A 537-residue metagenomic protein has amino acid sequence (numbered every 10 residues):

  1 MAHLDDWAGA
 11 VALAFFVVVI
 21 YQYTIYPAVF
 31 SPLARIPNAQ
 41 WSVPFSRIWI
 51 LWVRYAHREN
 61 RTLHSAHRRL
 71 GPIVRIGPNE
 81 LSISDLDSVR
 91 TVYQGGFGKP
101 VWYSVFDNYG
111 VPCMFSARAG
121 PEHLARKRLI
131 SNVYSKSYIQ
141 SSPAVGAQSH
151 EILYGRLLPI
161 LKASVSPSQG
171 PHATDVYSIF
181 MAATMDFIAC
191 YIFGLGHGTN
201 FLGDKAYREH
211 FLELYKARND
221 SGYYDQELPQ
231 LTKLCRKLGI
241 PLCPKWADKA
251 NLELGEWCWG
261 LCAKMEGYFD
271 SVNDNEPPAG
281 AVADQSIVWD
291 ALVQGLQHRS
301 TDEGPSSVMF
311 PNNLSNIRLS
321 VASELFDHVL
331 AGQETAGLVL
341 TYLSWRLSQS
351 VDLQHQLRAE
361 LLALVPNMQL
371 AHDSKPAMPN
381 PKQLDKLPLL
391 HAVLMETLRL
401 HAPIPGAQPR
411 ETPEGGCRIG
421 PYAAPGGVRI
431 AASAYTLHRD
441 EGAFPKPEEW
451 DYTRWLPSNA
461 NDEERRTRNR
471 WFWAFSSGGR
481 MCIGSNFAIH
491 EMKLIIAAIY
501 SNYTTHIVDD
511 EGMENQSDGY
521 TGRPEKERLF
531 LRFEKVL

Functional and structural regions predicted by a protein language model:
A2-A125, H150-I152, A163, A183 (+5 more regions): N-terminal membrane-proximal hinge/A-helix region immediately C-terminal to the signal-anchor transmembrane segment
R68, P72-V74, P379-E396, A407-A431 (+1 more regions): Cytochrome P450 C-terminal beta-domain/meander region
P100-D107, S142-L340: Cytochrome P450 heme-thiolate monooxygenase catalytic core
H197-G198, V351-Q354, N461, T467-R468 (+2 more regions): Cytochrome P450 heme-binding "Cys pocket" and the immediately downstream C-terminal segment
E209-L214, S348-P403, P425-G426, D451 (+1 more regions): Cytochrome P450 I-helix active-site segment
T335-S348, I495: Short, small-residue alpha-helix embedded
T397, G427, W450, G478 (+2 more regions): Hydrophobic, well-ordered secondary-structure elements that form the walls of internal hydrophobic environments
A432-D462: Conserved cytochrome P450 K-helix/beta-meander segment immediately N-terminal to the heme-binding cysteine loop
